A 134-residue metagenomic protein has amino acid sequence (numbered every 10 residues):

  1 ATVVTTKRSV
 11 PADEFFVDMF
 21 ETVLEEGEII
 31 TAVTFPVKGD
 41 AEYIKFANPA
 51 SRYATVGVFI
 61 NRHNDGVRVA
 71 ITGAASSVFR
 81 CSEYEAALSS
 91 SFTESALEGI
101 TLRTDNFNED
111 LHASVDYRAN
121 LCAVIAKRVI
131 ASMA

Functional and structural regions predicted by a protein language model:
A1-A134: C-terminal structural segment of proteins
